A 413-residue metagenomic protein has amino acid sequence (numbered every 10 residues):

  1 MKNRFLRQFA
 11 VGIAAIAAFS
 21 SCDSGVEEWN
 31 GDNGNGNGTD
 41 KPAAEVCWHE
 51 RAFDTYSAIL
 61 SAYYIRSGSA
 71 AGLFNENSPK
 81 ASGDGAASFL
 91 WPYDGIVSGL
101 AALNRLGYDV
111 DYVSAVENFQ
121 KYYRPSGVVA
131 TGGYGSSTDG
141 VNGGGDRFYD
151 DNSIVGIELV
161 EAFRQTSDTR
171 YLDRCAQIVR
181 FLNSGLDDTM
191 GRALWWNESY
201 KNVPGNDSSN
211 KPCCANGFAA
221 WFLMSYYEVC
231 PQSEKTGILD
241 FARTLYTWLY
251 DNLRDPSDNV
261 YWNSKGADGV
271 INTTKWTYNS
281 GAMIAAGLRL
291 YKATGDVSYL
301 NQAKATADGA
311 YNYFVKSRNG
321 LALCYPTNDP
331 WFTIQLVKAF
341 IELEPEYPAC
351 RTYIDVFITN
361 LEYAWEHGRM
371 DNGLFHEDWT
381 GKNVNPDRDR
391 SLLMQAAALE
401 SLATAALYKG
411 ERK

Functional and structural regions predicted by a protein language model:
M1-S21: Sec-dependent bacterial lipoprotein signal peptides
A17-R51: Bacterial Sec-dependent N-terminal signal peptides
D40-G99, L103-D150, R192, K211 (+2 more regions): CBM-like carbohydrate-recognition segments
N104, F163-S167, Y227-E234, Y291-G295 (+3 more regions): Short coil/turn linking the two alpha-helices of tandem helical-hairpin repeats
V110-V229, L239-R243: Extended ligand-binding groove/face enriched in aromatic
C213-Y226, G237-G287: Active-site cradle of extracellular carbohydrate-active enzymes
W276-T294, Y299-V315: Oxyanion-binding "anion nests"
